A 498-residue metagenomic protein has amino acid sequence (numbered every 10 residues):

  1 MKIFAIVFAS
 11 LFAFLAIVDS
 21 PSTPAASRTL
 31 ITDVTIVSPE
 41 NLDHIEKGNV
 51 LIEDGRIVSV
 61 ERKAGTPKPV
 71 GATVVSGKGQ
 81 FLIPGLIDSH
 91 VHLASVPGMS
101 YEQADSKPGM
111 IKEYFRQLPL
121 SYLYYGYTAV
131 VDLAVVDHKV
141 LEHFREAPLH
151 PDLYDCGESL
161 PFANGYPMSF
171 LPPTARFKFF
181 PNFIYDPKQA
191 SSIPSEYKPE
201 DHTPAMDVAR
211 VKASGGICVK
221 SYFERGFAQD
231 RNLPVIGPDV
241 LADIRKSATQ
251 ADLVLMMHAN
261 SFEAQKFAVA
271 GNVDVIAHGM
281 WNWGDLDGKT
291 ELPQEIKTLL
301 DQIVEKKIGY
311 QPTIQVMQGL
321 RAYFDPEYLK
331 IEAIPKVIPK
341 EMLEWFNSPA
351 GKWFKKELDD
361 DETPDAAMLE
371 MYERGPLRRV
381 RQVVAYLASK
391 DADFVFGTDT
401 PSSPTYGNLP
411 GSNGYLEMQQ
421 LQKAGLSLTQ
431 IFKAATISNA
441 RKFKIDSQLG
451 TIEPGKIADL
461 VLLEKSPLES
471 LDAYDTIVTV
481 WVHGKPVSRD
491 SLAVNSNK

Functional and structural regions predicted by a protein language model:
I36, N41-I83, D239: Histidine-rich, glycine-flanked metal-binding segment
I36-N49, R62-G65, R378, L409 (+2 more regions): Acidic, glycine-enriched loop/beta-strand segments at the rims of small-molecule binding/catalytic pockets
Q80-E146, Y166-P173, A264-G271: Metal-associated gating/positioning segment near the N- to mid-region
S100-E113, F179-A205, V254-M256: Active-site mouth loops of central-metabolism enzymes
F115-K139, H150-S159, G215-G226, V254 (+3 more regions): Divalent metal-dependent hydrolysis catalytic cores, especially in the metallo-beta-lactamase
A147-S159, P234-L253, I303: Alpha-helix-loop-beta-strand connector modules within alpha/beta enzyme cores
P194-R231, V235-I236, V273, N282 (+1 more regions): Active-site neighborhoods of metal-dependent hydrolases
L421, I437, I457-N497: C-terminal cap of metal-dependent C-N hydrolases
